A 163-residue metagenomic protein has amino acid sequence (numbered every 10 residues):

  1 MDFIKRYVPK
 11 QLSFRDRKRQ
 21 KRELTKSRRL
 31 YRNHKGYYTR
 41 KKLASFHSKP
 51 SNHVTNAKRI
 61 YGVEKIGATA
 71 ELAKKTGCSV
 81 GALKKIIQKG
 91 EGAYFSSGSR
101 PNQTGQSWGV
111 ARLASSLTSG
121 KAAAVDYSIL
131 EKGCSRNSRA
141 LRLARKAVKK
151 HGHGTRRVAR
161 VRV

Functional and structural regions predicted by a protein language model:
M1-V163: Arg/Lys-rich, low-complexity, intrinsically disordered basic segments
